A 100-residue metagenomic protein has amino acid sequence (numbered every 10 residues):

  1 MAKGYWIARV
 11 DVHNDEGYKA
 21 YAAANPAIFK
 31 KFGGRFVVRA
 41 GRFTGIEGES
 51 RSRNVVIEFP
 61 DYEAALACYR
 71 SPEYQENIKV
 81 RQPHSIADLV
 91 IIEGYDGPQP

Functional and structural regions predicted by a protein language model:
M1-R53, P60-R70, E93-P100: Short S/T/G/P-rich N-terminal loop/turn motif that feeds into the first structured element of a domain
L66-C68, Y74-I91: C-terminal structural segments of small proteins and small subunits
